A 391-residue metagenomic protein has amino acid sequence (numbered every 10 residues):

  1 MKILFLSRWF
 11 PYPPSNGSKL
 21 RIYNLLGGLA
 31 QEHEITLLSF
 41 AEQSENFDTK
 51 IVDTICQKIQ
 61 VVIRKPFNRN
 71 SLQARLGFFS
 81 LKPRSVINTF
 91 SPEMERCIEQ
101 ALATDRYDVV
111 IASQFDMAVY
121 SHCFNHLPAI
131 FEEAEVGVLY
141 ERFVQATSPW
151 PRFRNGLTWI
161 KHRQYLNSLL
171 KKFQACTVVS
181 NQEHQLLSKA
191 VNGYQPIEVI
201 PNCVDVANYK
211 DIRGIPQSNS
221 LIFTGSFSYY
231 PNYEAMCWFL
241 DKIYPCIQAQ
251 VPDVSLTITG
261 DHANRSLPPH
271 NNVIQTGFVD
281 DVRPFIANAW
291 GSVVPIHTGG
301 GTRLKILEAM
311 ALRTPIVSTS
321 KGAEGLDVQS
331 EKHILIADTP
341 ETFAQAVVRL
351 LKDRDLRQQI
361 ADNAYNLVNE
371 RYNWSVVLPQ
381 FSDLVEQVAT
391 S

Functional and structural regions predicted by a protein language model:
M1-V62, D105: N-terminal subdomain of nucleotide-sugar transferases
R8, P66-R84, N88, F124 (+1 more regions): Acceptor-binding helix/loop patch of EC 2.4 sugar-transfer enzymes, predominantly nucleotide-sugar-dependent
P128-F131, N155-W159, R163-D211: Donor nucleotide-sugar binding/catalytic pocket of nucleotide-sugar-dependent glycosyltransferases
Q174, P284-G301, L312-P315: Acidic donor-binding loop of glycosyltransferase active sites
K189, V199-N288: Conserved catalytic-core segment of nucleotide-activated headgroup transferases in glycan assembly
K305-E308, P315-T319: Short hydrophobic beta-strand element within catalytic cores of glycosyltransferases and related nucleotide-activated
I334-E341, R349-D355: Conserved acidic donor-binding segment of nucleotide-sugar-dependent glycosyltransferases
L356-E370, V377-D383: A short, well-ordered alpha-helix in the C-terminal region of glycosyltransferases
